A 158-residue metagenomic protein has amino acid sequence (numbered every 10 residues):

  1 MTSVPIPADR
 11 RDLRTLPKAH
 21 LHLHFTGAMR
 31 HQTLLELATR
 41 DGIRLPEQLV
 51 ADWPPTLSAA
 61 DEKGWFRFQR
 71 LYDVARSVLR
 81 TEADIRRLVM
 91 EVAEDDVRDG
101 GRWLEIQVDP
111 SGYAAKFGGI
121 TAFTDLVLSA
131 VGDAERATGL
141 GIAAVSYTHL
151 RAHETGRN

Functional and structural regions predicted by a protein language model:
T2-P5, H24, R30, A60 (+2 more regions): Divalent metal-binding segments
S3-R10, E36-L37, I43: Extreme N-terminal flexible tails
P5-R14, L126-R136, G141-A143, R157: Histidine/acidic residue-rich metal-binding segments in metalloenzymes
L16-A28: Histidine-centered catalytic micro-motifs
K18, A51, R67-S77, A93-K116 (+1 more regions): Divalent metal-dependent hydrolysis catalytic cores, especially in the metallo-beta-lactamase
L34-E82: Active-site gating loops and adjacent loop-to-helix segments of metal-dependent hydrolytic enzymes
A83-R98, T121, D125-S129: Amphipathic, non-transmembrane alpha-helical secondary structure
H149-A152, G156-N158: Single conserved hydrophobic/aromatic residue that forms the stacking wall/gate of nucleotide- or nucleobase-binding
